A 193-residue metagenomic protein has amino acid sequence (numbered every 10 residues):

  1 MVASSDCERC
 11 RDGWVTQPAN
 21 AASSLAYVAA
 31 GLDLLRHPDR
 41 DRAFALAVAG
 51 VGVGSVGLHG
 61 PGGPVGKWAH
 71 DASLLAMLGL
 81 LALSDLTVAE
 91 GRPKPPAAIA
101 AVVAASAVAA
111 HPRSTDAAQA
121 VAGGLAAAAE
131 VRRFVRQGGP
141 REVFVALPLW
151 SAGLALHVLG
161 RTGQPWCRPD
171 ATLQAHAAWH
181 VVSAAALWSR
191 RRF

Functional and structural regions predicted by a protein language model:
M1-F193: Multi-pass alpha-helical transmembrane bundles in non-GPCR membrane proteins that perform intramembrane catalysis
